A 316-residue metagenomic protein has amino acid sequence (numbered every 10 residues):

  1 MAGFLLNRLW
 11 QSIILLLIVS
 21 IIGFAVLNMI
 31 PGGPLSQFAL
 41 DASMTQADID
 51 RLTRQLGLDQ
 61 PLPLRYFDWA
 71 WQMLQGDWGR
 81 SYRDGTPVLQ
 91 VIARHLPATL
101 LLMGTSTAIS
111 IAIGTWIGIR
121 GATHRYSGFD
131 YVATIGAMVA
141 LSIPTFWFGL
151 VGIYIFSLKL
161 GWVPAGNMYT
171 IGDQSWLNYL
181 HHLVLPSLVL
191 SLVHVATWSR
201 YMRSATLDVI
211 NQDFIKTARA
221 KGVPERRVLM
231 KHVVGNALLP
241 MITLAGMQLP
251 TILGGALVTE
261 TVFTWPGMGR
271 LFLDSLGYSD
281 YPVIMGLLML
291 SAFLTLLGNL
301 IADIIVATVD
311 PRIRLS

Functional and structural regions predicted by a protein language model:
A2-G3, R94-F129, Q174-S316: Alpha-helical transmembrane segments of integral membrane proteins, especially multi-pass inner/plasma-membrane
L6, W10, I18, G104-A112 (+5 more regions): Hydrophobic residues within alpha-helical transmembrane segments of multi-pass solute transporters/permease subunits
L16-F67, L160-Y179: Hydrophobic alpha-helical transmembrane segments of membrane transport/permease proteins and related membrane-embedded
I18, I22, V26, I113 (+6 more regions): Alpha-helical membrane-inserting segments
I30, A140-I143, L253: Transmembrane helix irregularities
M44-G76, V184, I215, F263-D274: Short hydrophobic, aromatic-rich alpha-helical segments embedded in or entering the lipid bilayer of multi-pass
D59-T115: An internal, D/E-rich "acidic patch" concept
T134-R200: Membrane-water interface segments at transmembrane-helix boundaries in multipass membrane proteins
